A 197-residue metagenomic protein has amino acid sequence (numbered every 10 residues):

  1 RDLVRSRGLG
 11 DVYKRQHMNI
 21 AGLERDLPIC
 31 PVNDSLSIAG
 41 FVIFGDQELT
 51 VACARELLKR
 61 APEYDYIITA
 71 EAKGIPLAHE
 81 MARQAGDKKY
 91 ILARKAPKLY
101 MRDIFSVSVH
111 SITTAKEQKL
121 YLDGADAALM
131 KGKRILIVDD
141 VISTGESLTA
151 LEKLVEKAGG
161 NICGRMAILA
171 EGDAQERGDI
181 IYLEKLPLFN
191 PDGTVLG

Functional and structural regions predicted by a protein language model:
R1, T149-G197: PRPP-dependent phosphoribosyltransferase catalytic core
R1-Y13: Single conserved hydrophobic/aromatic residue that forms the stacking wall/gate of nucleotide- or nucleobase-binding
D11-Y64: Active-site-facing substrate-recognition patch
Y64-E71: Short glycine-rich phosphate-binding loop at a beta-alpha junction
E71-L77, T144: Gly/Ser/Thr-rich loops at beta-strand to alpha-helix junctions that form or flank small-molecule/cofactor-binding
L77-A85, E152: Short Gly/Thr/Asp-enriched flexible loops that form oxyanion-binding sites at enzyme active sites
A85, V107-I112, I181-E184: Short, hinge-like loop/turn segments at secondary-structure boundaries
K89-I135: Short, glycine/charge-rich flexible loops or terminal/linker lids adjacent to PRPP-binding catalytic cores
